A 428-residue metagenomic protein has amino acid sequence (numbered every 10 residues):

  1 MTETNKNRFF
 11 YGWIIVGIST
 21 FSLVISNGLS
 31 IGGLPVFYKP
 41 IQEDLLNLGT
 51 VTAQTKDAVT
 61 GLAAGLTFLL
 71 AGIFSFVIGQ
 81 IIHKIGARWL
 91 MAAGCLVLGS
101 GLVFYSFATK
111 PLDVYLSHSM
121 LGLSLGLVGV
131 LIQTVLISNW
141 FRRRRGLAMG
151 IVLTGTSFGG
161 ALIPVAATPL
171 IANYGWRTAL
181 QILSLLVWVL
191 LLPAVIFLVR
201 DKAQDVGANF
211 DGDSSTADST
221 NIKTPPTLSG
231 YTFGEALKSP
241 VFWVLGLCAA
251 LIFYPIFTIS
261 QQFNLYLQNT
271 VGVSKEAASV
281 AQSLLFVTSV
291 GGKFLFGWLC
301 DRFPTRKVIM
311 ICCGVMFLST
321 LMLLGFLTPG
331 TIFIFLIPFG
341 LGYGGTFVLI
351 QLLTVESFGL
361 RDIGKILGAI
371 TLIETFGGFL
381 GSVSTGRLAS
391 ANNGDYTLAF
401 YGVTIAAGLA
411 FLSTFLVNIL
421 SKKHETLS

Functional and structural regions predicted by a protein language model:
I14-G49, A53, D57, I259-N264 (+1 more regions): Extracytoplasmic
S30-I41, G234-F296, G381, T385: Extracytoplasmic gate region of multi-pass secondary transporters
I41-Q42, I81-I82, L162-Y174, L267-Q268 (+2 more regions): Interfacial helix-cap and linker-helix signal at transmembrane-aqueous boundaries of multi-pass secondary transporters
L96-T109, V315-L327: C-terminal ends and interior cores of transmembrane alpha-helices in multi-pass membrane transporters/permeases
L127-F141, M149, G345-F358: Intracellular juxtamembrane helix-capping segments at the cytosolic ends of symmetry-related transmembrane helices
T156-Q204: Helix-loop-helix hairpin linking two adjacent transmembrane segments in secondary transporters
L180-F197, L398-L416: Symmetry-related core transmembrane helices of the 12-TM Major Facilitator Superfamily/SLC fold
A277, S283-L295, C300-L353: C-terminal transmembrane helical hairpin of 12-TM major facilitator-type secondary transporters
